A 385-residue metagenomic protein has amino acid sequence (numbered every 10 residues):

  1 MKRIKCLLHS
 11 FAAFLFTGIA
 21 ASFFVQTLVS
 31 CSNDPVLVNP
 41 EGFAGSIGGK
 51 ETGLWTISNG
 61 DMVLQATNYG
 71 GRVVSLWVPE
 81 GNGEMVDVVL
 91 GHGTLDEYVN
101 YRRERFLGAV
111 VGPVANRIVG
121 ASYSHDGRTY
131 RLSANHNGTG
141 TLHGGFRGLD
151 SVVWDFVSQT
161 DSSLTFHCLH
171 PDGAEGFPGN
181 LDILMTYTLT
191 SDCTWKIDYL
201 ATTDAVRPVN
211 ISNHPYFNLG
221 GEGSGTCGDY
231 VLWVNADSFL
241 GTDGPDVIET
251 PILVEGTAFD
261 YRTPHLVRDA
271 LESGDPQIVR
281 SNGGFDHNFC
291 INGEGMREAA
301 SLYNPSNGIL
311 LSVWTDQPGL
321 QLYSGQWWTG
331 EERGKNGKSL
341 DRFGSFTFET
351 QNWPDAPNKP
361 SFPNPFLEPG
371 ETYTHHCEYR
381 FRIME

Functional and structural regions predicted by a protein language model:
M1-H9: N-terminal secretory signal peptides that target proteins for export/translocation
F11-T27: Bacterial N-terminal signal peptides
S32-E385: An exposed, glycine/acidic-rich loop-and-rim segment of catalytic or binding clefts
